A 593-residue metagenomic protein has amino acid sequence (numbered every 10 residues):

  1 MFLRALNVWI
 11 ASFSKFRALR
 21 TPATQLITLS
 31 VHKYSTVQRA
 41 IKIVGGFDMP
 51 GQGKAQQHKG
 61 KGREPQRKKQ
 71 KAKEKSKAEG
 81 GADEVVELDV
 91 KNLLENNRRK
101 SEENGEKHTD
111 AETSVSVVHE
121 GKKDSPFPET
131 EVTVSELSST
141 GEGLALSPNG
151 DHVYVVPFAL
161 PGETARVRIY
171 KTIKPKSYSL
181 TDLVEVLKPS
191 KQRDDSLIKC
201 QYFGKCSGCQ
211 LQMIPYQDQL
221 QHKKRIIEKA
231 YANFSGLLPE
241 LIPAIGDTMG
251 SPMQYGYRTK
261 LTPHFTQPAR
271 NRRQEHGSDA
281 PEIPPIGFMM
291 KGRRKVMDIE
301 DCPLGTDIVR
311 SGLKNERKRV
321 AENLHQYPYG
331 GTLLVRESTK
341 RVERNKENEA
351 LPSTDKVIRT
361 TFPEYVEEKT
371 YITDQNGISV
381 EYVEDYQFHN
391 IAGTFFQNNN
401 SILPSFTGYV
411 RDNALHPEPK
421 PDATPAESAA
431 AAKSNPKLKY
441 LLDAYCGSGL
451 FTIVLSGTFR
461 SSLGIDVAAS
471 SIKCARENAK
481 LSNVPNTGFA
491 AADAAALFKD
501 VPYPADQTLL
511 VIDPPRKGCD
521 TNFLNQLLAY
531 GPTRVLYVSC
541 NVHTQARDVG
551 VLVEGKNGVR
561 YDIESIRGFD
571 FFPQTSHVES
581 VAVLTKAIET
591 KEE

Functional and structural regions predicted by a protein language model:
M1-K42: N-terminal mitochondrial targeting presequence
R39-K68, E74-D110, K122-K123, S139 (+3 more regions): Rossmann-like S-adenosyl-L-methionine
P50, G62, A72, S76-P126 (+1 more regions): Terminal, basic amphipathic appendages of nucleotide-handling enzymes
T130-E136, E163-K174, G331-E337: Flexible glycine-rich surface loops and low-complexity tracts that mediate binding to linear polymers
V134-P148: Short, basic/aromatic beta-hairpin or loop at an interaction surface
G143-S147, V167-I169, T181: SH3/SH3-like beta-barrel fold
L146-P161: Beta-strand/loop nucleic-acid-binding surfaces
L187-I198, G204-A321: Extended interfacial segments that mediate partner engagement and assembly in macromolecular machines
